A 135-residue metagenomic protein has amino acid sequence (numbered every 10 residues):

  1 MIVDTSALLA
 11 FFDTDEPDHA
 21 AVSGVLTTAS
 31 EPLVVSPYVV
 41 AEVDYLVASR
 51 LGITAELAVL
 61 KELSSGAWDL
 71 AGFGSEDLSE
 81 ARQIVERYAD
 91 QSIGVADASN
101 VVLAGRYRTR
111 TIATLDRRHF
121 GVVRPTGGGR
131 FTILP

Functional and structural regions predicted by a protein language model:
M1-V35, A48-K61, T126-G128: Short, well-structured N-terminal submotif of metal-dependent ribonuclease cores
V3-D4, V35-S36, I93-G94, D116 (+1 more regions): Histidine- and aromatic-rich ligand-binding microenvironments
S6-A7, Y38, E76, R118: Alpha-helix/helix-capping structural signal
T28, S49-R50, S65-G66, S79 (+1 more regions): Ribonuclease/tRNase effector modules and their secretory precursors
D69-L115: Active-site neighborhoods of divalent-metal-dependent phosphate/nucleic-acid chemistry enzymes
V101, G105-P135: Acidic, PIN/NYN-like endoribonuclease modules and their adjacent C-terminal/linker elements
